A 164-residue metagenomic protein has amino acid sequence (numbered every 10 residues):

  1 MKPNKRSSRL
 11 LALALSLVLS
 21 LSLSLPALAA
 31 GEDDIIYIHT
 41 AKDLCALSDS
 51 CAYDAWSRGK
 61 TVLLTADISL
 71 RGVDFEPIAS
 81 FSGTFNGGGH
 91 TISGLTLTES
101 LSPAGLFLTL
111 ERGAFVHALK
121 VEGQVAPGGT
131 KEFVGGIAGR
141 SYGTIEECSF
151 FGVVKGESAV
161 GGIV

Functional and structural regions predicted by a protein language model:
M1-K2, H117: Short, low-complexity interaction segments enriched in Ser/Thr/Pro/Gly
K2-A14: Bacterial N-terminal signal peptides that target proteins for export
S8, S22-A27, I35: Intrinsically disordered low-complexity regions specifically enriched for long asparagine
L13-S24: Bacterial N-terminal signal peptides
L28-V164: Surface-exposed repetitive/solenoidal architectures
